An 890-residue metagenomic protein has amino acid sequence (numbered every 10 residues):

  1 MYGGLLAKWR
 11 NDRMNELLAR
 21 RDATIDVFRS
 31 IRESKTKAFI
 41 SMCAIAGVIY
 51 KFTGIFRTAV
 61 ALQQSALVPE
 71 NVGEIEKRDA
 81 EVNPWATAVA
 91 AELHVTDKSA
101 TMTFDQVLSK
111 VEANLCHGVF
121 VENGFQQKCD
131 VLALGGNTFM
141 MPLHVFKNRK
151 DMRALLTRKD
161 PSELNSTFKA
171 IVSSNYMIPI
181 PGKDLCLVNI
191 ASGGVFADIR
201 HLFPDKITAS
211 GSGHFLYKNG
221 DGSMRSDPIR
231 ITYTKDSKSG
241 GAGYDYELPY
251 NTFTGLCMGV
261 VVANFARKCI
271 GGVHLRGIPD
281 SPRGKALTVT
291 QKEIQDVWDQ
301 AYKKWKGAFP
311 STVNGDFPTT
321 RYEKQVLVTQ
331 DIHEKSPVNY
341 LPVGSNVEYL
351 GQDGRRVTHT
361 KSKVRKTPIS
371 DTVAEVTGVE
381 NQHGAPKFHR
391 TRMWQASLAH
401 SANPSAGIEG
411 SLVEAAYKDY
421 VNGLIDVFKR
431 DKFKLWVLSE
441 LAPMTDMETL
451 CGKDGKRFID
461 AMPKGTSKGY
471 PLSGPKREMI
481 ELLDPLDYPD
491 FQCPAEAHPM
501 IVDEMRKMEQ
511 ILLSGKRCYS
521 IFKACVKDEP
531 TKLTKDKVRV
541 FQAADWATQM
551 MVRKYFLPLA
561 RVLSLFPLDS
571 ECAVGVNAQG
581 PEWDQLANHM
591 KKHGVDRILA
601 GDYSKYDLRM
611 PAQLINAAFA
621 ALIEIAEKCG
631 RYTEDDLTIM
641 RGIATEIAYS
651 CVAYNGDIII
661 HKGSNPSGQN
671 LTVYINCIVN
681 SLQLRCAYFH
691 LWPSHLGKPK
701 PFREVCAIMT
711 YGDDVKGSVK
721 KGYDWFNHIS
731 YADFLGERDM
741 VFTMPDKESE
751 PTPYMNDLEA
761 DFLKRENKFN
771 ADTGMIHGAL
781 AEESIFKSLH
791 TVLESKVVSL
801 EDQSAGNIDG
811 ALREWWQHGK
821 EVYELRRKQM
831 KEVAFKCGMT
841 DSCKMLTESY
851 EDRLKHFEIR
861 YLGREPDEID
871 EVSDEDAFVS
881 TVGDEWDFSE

Functional and structural regions predicted by a protein language model:
Y2-A133: Protease-domain processing segments flanking chymotrypsin-fold serine proteases, especially trypsin-like
K77-V82, V89-T96, K110, G124 (+2 more regions): Viral RNA-dependent RNA polymerase
K110-V119, K128, A133-G136, M141-Y246: Serine endopeptidase catalytic core focused on the charge-relay Asp
F125-Q127, F253-C257, E704: Short, small/polar residue-rich loop motifs at catalytic or cofactor-binding pockets
P142-K147, T254, G271-S281: Short beta->alpha transition motifs characteristic of CBS
E247-L275: Catalytic nucleophile loop of clan PA
F265-D280, G736, K764-K768: C-terminal, active-site-flanking charged/polar segments
D280-Q291: A short, polar/charged loop-to-alpha-helix boundary motif
